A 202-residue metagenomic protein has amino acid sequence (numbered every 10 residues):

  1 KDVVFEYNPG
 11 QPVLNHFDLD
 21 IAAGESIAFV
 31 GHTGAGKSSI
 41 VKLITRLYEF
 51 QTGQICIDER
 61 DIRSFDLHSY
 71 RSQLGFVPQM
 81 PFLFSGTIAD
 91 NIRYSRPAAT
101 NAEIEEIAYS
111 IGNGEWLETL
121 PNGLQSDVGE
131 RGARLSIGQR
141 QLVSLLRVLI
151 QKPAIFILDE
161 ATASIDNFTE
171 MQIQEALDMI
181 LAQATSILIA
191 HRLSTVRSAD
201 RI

Functional and structural regions predicted by a protein language model:
K1-I202: ABC-type nucleotide-binding domain
